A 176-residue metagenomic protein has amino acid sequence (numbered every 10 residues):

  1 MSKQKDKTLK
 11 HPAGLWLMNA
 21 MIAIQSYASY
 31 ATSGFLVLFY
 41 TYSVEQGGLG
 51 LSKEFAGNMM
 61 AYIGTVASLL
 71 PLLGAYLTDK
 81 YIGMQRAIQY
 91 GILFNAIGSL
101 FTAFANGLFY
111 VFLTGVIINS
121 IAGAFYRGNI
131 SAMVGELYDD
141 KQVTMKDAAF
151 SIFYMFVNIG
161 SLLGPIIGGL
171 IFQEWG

Functional and structural regions predicted by a protein language model:
T8-E45, I117: Pair of pore-lining "gating" transmembrane helices in MFS-fold secondary transporters
N19, A23, G98, F109-Y126: Hydrophobic core of transmembrane alpha-helices in multi-pass small-molecule transporters, especially MFS/SLC-type
Y40-T41, L77-D79, I167-W175: Interfacial helix-cap and linker-helix signal at transmembrane-aqueous boundaries of multi-pass secondary transporters
G57-D79, R127, L162: Central cavity-lining transmembrane alpha-helices of secondary-active solute carriers, predominantly the Major
A67, M145-Q173: Glycine-rich segments within core transmembrane alpha-helices of 12-TM secondary carriers
K80-L93: Cytoplasmic membrane-interface "Motif A"-like loop-to-helix N-cap segments of 12-TM Major Facilitator Superfamily
Y90-F112: C-terminal ends and interior cores of transmembrane alpha-helices in multi-pass membrane transporters/permeases
F125-D140: Intracellular juxtamembrane helix-capping segments at the cytosolic ends of symmetry-related transmembrane helices
